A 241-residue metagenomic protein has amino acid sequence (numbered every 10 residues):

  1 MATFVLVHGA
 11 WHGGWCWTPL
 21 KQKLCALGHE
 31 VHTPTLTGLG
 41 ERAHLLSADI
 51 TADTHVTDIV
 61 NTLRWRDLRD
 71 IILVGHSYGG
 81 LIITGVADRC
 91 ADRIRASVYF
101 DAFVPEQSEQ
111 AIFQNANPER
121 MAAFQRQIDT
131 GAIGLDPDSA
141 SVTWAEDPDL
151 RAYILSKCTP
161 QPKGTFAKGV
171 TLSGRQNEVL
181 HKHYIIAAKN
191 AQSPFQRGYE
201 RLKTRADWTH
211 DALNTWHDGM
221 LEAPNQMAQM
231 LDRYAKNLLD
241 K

Functional and structural regions predicted by a protein language model:
A2-A43: Conserved HGGG/HGGXW glycine-rich cap/lid loop of the alpha/beta-hydrolase fold
E30, G38-I71, D88-R89, F113-N117: Active-site loop/oxyanion-hole signature of alpha/beta-hydrolase fold enzymes
T35, I72, R95-V98: Residue in the alpha/beta-hydrolase core beta-strand immediately N-terminal to the catalytic nucleophile
A48, D88-I94, V98-P137, T165-F166 (+3 more regions): Flexible "cap/lid" loop of the alpha/beta hydrolase fold
G75, G79, I83: Gly/Ala-rich beta-loop-alpha elbow adjacent to hydrolase catalytic centers
S156-R175: Active-site nucleophile elbow and catalytic-triad environment of alpha/beta-hydrolase enzymes
V179-I186: Catalytic His-Asp charge-relay segment
A188-L221, Q226, R233-Y234: Conserved loop-alpha-helix segment in the C-terminal half of the alpha/beta-hydrolase fold that carries the catalytic
